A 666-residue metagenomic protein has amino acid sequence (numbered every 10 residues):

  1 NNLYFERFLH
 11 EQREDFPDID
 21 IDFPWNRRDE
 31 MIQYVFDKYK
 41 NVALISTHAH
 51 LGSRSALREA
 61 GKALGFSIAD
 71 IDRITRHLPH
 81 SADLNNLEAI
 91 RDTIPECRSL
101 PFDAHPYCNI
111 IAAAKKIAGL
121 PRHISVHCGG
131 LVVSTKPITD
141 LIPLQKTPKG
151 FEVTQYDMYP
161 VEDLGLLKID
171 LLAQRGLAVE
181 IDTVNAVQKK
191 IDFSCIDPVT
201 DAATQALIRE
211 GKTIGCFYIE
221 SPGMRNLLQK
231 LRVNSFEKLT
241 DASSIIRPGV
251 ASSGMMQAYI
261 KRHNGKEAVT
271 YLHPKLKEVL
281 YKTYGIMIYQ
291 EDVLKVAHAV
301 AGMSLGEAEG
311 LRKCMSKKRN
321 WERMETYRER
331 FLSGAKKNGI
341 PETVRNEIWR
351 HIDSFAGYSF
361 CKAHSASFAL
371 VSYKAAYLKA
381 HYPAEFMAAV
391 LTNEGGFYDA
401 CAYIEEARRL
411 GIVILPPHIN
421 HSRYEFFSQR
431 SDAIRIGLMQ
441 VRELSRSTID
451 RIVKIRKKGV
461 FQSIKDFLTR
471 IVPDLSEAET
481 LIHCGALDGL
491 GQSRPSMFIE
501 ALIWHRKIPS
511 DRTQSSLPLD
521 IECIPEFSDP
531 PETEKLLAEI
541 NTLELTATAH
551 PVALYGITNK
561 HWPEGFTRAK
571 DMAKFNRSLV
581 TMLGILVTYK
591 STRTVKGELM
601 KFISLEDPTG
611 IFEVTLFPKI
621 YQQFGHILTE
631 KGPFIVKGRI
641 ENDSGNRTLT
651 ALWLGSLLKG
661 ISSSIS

Functional and structural regions predicted by a protein language model:
N1-S496, A501-P509, T513, K590-R593: Alpha-helical scaffold/interaction cores of sigma-54-like transcription cofactors and many family A DNA polymerases
E534-K590: OB-fold nucleic-acid-binding modules
V580-M582, K601, I627, F634: Hydrophobic core residues within well-ordered beta-strands of beta-rich domains
L586, G638-I640: Hydrophobic beta-strand positions in extracellular immunoglobulin-like domains
T594-K619: OB-fold (S1/OB) nucleic-acid-binding surfaces
I620-K637: Short nucleic-acid-contacting surface segments enriched for D/E, G, S/T with interspersed K/R
E641-S664: OB-fold/S1-family single-stranded nucleic acid-binding modules
